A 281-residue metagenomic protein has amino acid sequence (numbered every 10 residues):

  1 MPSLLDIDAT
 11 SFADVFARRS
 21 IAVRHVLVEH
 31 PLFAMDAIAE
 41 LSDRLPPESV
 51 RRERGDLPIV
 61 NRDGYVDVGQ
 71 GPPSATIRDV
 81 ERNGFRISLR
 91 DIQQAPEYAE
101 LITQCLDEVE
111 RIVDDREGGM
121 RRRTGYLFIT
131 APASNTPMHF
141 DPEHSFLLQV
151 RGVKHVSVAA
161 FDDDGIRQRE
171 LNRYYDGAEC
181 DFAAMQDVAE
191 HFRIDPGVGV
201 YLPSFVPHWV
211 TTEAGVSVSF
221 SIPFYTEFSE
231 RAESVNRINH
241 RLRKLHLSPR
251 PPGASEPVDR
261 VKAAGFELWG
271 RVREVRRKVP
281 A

Functional and structural regions predicted by a protein language model:
M1-F161, I166-Y175, S217-S219, P223-E256 (+1 more regions): N-terminal accessory scaffold of Fe(II)-dependent oxygenases
Q149-P207: Double-stranded beta-helix
A183-L245: Catalytic core of Fe(II)/2-oxoglutarate
